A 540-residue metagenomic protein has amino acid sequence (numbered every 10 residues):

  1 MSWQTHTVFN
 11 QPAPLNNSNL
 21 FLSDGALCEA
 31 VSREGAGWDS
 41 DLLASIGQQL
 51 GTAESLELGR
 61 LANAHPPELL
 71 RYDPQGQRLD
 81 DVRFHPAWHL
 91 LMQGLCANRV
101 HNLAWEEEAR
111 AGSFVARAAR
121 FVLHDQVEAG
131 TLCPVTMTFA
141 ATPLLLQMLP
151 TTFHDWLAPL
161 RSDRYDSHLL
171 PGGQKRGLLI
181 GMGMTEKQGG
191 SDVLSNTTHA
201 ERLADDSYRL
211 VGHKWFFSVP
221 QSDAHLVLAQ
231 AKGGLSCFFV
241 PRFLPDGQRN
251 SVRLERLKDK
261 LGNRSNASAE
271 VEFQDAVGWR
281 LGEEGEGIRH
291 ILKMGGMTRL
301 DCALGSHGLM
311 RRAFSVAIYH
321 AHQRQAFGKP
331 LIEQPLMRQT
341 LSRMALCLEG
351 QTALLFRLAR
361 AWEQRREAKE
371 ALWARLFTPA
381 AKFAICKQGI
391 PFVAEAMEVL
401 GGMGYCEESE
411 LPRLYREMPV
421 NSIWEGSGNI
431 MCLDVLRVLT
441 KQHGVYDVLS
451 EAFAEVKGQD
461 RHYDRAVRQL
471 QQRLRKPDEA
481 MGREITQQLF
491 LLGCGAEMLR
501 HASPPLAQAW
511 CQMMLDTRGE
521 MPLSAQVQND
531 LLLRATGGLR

Functional and structural regions predicted by a protein language model:
M1-R110, A129: Extended, charge-enriched "interface" segments that sit outside catalytic cores
Q4-T7, Q11, L22, S32-S45 (+3 more regions): Alpha-helix capping/hinge segments and adjacent helical runs
D80-P171, S218-P220, W424, C511: Internal helix-loop-helix
S207, V211-S251: A short core secondary-structure module
D246-Q248, E270-T298, S315-I332, A466-E479: A glycine-rich, basic-preceded beta-loop-alpha segment at the flavin cofactor/substrate interface of flavin-utilizing
Q248-Q274: Flexible, small-/acidic-enriched active-site or ligand-binding loops
E349-K382, E398, Q471-A480, T486: C-terminal helix-coil-helix/basic helical segment that borders enzyme active sites and/or dimer interfaces and provides
A452-R540: C-terminal amphipathic alpha-helical interaction region
